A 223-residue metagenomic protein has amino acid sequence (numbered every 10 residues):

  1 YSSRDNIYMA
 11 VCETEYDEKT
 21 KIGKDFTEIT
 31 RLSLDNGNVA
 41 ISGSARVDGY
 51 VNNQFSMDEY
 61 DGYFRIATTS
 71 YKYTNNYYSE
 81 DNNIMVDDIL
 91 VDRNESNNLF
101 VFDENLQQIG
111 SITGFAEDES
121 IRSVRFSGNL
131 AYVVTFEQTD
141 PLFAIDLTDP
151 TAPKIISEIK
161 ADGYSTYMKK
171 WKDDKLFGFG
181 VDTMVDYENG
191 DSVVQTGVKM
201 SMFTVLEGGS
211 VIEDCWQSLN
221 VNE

Functional and structural regions predicted by a protein language model:
Y1-E223: Feature marking well-ordered beta-strand scaffolds used for ligand recognition
